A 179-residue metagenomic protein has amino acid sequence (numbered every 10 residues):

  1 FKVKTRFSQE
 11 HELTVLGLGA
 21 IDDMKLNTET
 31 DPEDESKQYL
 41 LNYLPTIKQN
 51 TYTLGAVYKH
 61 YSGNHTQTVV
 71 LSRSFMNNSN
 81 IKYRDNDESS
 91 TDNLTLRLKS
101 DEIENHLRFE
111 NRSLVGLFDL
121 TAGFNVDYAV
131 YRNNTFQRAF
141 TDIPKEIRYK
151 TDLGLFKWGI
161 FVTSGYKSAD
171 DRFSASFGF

Functional and structural regions predicted by a protein language model:
T5-D22, P45-F179: Face-selective signature of the C-terminal outer-membrane beta-barrel domain
L16-P45: Acidic/polar loop-and-plug regions of large Gram-negative outer-membrane beta-barrel proteins
